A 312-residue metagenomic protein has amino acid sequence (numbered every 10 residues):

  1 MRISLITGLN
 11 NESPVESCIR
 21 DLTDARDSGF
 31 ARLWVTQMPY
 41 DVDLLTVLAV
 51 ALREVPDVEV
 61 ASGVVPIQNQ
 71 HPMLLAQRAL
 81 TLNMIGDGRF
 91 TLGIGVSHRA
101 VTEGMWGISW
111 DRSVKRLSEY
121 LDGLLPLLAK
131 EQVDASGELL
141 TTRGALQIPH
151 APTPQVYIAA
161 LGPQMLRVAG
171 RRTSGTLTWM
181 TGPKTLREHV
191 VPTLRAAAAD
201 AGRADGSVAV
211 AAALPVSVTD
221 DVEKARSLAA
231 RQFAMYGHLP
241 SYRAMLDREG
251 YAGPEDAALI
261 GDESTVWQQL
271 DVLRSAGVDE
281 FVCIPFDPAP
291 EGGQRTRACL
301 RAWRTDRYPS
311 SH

Functional and structural regions predicted by a protein language model:
M1-H312: Active-site-adjacent structural elements that line small-molecule/cofactor binding pockets in enzymes
